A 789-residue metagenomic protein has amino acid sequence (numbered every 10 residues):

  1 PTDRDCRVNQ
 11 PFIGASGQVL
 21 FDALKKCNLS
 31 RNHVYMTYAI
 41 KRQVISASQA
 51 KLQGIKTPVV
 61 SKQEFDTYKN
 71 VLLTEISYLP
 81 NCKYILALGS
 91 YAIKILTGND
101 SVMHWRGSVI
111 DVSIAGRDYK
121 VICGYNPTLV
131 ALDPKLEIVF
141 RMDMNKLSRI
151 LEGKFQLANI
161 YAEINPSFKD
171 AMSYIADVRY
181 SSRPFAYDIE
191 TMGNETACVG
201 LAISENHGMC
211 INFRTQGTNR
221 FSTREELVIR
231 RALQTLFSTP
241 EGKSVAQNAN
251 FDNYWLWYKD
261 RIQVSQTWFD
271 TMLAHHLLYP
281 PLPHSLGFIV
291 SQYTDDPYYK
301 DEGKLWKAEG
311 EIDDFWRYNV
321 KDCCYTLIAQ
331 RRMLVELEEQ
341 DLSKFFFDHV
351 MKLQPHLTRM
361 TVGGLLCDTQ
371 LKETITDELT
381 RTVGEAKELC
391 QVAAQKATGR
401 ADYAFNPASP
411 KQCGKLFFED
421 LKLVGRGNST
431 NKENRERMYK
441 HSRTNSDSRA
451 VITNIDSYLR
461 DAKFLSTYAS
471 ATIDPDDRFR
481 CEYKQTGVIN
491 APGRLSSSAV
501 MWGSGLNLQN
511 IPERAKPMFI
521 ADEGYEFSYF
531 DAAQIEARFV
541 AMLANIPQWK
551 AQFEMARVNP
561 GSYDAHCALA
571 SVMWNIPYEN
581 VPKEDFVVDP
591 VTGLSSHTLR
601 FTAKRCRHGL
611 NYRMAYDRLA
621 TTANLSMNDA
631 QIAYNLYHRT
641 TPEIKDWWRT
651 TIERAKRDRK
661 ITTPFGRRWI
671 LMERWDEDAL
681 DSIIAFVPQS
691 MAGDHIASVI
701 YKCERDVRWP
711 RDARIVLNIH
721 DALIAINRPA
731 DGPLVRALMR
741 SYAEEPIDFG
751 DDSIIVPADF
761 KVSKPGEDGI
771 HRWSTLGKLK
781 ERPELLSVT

Functional and structural regions predicted by a protein language model:
P1-F155: A polyanion-binding, active-site-adjacent surface
D5, N9-F21, K25-L29, Q156-F288 (+3 more regions): Conserved RNase H-like, two-metal-ion catalytic cores of nucleic-acid enzymes
K83-G89, E241-A249, Y529: Acidic beta-strand-to-loop metal/phosphate-binding motif
Y91-I93, F251-D252, Q412: Alpha-helix capping/helix-boundary segments
R149-N219, S238, P281, Q292-Y293 (+9 more regions): Conserved "right-hand" nucleotidyltransferase catalytic core of DNA-directed polymerases
P355-V362, K484-N490, S571-N718, P729 (+1 more regions): Conserved catalytic core of nucleic-acid polymerases
R381-E388, V392, G399-I452, R639-P688 (+1 more regions): C-terminal polymerase-core module
I724-R728: Short hydrophobic/aromatic beta-strand micro-patches that form the beta-sheet surface supporting nucleotide- or nucleic
